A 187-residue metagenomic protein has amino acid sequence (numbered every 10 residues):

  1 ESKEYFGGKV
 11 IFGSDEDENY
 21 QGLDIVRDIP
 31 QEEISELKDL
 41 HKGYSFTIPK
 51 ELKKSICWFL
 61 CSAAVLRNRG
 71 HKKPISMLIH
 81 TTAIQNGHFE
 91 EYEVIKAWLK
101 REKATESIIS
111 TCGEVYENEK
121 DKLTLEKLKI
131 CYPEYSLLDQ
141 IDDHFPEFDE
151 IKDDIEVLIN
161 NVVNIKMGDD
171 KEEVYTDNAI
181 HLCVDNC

Functional and structural regions predicted by a protein language model:
E1-L66, S110-K122: Conserved P-loop NTPase catalytic core
E51, V65-C187: Conserved C-terminal RecA-like helicase domain
